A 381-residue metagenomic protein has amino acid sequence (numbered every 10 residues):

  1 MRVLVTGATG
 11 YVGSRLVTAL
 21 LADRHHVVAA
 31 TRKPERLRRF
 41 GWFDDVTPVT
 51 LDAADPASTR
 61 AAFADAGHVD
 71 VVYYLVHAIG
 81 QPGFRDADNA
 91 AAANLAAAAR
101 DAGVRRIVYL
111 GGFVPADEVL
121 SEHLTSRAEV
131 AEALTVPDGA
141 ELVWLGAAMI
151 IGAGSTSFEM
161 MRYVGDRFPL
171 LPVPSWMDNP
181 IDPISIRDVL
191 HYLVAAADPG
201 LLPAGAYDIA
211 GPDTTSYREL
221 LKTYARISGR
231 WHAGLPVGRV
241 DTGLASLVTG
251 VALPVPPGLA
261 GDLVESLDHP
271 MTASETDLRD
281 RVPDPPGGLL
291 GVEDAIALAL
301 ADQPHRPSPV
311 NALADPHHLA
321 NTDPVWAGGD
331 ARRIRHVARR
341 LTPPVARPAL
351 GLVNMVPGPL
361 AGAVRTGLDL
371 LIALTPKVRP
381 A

Functional and structural regions predicted by a protein language model:
M1-H25: N-terminal Rossmann NAD(P)H-binding glycine-rich loop of SDR-like oxidoreductase domains
T6, A30, L75-V76, I107-G112 (+1 more regions): SDR active-site strand-loop-helix element
V12-L16, L95, V130: Hydrophobic residues within alpha-helices that form the first helical element adjacent to the glycine-rich loop
D23, F40, E118-S228, V251-P254: Oxidoreductase cofactor-interface core, primarily capturing Rossmann-like NAD(P)-dependent enzymes
H25-R32: Conserved glycine-rich Rossmann-like NAD(P)H-binding loop of the short-chain dehydrogenase/reductase
E35-A102, G112-V119: NAD(P)H-binding glycine-rich loop region in Rossmannoid oxidoreductase-like domains and their noncatalytic homologs
D101-R106, D138-A140: A short helix->loop->beta-strand "cap" motif at the edges of active sites that frequently abuts
V240-A381: A hydrophobic C-terminal alpha-helical subdomain
